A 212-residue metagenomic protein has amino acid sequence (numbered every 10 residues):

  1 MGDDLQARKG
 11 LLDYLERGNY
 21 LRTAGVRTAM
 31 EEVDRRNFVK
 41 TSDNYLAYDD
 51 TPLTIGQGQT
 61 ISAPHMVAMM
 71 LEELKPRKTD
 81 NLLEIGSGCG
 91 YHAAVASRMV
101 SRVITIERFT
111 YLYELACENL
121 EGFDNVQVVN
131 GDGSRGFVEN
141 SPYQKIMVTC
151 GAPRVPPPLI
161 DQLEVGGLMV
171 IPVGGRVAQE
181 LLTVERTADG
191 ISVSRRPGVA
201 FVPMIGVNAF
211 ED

Functional and structural regions predicted by a protein language model:
M1-L83, Y91-V95, M99, L112-G122 (+2 more regions): Class I SAM-dependent transferase core
K75-S192: Conserved nucleotide-cofactor-binding alpha/beta core module
